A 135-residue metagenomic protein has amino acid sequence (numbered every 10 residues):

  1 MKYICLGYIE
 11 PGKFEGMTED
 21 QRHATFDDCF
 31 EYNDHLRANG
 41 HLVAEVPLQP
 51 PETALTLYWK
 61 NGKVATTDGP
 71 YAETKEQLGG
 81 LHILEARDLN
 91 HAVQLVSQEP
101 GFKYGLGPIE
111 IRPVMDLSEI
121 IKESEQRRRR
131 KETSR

Functional and structural regions predicted by a protein language model:
M1-R135: Conserved, structured core segments of small domains
